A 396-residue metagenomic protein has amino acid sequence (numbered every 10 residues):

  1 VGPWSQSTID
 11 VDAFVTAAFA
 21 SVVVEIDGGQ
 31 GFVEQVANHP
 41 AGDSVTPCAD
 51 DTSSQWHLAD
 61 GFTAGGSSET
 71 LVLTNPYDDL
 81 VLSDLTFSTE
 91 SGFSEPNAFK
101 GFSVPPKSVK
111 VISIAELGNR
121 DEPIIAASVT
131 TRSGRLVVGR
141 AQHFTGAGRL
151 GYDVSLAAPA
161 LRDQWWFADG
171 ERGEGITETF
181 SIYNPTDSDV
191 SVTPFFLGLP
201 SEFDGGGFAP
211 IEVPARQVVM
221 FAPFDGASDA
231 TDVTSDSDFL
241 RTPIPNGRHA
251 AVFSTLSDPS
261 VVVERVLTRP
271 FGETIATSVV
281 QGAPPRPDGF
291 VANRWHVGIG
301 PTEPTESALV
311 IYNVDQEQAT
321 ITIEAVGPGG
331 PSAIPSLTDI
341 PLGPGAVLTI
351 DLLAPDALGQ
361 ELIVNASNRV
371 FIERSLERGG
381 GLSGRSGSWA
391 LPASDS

Functional and structural regions predicted by a protein language model:
V1, L73-S94, S181-D204, T305-S332 (+1 more regions): Short acidic, flexible loop segments centered on an aromatic residue
V1, Q6-T8, F14, V23-P40 (+2 more regions): Post-signal-peptide, soluble extracytosolic/periplasmic N-terminal scaffold domains of envelope/secretory systems
V1-F19, G92-E122, A126, S201-N246 (+1 more regions): Intrinsically disordered, low-complexity Pro/Gly/Ser/Thr-rich segments with frequent PxxP/GP/PP motifs and embedded
F19-S21, S68, L80-D84, I124 (+7 more regions): Exposed beta-strand and adjacent loop surfaces of beta-rich binding modules that mediate intermolecular recognition
F19-S21, V111-T131, F144-A147, D153-A160 (+7 more regions): Extended non-catalytic domains of envelope/secretory-pathway proteins
V22-V24, E69-T74, A127-V129, E178-Y183 (+3 more regions): Buried hydrophobic-core signal for structured, non-transmembrane domains
Q30-P76, R135-D187, P259-D315, E324 (+1 more regions): Conserved functional hotspot residues at active sites or interaction interfaces
A227, L256-S257, Q318, A325-L348 (+3 more regions): C-terminal beta-sandwich/jelly-roll accessory domains of carbohydrate-active enzymes
